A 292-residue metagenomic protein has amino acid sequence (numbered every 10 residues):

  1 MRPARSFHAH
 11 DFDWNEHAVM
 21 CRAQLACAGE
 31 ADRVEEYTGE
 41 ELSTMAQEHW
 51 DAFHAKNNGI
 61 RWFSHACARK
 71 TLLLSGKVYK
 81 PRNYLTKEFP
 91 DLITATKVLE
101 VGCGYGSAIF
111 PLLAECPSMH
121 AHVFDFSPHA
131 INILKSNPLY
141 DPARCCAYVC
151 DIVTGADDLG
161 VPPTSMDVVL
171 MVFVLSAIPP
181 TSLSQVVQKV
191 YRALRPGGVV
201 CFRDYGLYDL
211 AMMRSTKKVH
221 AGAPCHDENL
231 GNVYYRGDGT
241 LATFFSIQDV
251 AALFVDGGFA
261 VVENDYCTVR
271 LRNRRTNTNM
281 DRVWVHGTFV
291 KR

Functional and structural regions predicted by a protein language model:
M1-K97, Y105-G160, T181, V199-R292: Class I (Rossmann-like) S-adenosyl-L-methionine-dependent methyltransferase catalytic domain, capturing the SAM-binding
T96-V98, M166-D167: Generic beta-sheet signal
G102: Conserved glycine-centered beta->alpha loop in an early N-terminal alpha/beta scaffold
D157-V169: A short acidic, Gly/Pro-enriched loop at the edge of an enzyme's catalytic core that lines a small-molecule cofactor
D167-S182: A short SAM/SAH-binding and catalytic strip from SAM-dependent methyltransferases
S184-V199: A short glycine-rich, Lys/Arg-flanked "PGG" loop and its adjoining helix->strand segment in the class I
